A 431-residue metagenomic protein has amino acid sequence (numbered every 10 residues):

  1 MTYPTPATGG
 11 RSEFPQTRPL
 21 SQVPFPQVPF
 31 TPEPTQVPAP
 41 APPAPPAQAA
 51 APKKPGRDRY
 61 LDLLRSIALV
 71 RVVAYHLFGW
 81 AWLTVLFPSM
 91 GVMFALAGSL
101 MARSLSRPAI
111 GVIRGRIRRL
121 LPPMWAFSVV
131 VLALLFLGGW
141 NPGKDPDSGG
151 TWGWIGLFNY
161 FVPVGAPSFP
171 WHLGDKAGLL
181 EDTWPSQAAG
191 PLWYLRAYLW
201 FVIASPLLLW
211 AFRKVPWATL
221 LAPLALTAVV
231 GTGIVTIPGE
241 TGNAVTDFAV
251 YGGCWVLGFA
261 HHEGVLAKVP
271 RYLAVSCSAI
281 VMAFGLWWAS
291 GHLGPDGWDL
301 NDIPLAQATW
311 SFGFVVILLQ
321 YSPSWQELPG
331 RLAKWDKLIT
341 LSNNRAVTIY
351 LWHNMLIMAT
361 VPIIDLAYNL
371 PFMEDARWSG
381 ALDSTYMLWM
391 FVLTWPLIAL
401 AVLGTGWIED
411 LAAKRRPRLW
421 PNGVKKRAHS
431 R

Functional and structural regions predicted by a protein language model:
T2-P6, F14-T17, F30, P34-R431: Alpha-helical transmembrane segments and their immediate juxtamembrane cytosolic regions
